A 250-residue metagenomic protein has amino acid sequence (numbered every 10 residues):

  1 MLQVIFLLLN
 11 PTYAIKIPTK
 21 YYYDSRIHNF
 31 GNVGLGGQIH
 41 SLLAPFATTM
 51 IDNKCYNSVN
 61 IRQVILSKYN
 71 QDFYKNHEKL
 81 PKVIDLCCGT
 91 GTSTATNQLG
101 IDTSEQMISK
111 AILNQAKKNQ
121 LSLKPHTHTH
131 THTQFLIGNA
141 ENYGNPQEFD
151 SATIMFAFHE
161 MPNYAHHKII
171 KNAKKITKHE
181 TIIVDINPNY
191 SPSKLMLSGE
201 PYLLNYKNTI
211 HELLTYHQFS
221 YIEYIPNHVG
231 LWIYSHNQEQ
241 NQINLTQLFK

Functional and structural regions predicted by a protein language model:
L2-G34: N-terminal auxiliary segments of SAM/dcSAM-dependent transferases
S25-V64: Class I SAM-dependent methyltransferase Rossmann-like catalytic core, especially the SAM/SAH-binding loop
C55-K79: Conserved alpha-helix/loop element of class I SAM-dependent methyltransferases that forms part of the SAM/SAH-binding
I84-H126, H130-N142: Class I SAM-dependent methyltransferase SAM/SAH-binding core
T153: A conserved beta-strand element that flanks and buttresses the S-adenosyl-L-methionine
M161-N172: A short, conserved alpha-helix within the catalytic core of class I
I182-W232: C-terminal alpha-helical "lid/dimerization" subdomain adjacent to the S-adenosyl-L-methionine
E223-K250: Core SAM-dependent methyltransferase catalytic element
